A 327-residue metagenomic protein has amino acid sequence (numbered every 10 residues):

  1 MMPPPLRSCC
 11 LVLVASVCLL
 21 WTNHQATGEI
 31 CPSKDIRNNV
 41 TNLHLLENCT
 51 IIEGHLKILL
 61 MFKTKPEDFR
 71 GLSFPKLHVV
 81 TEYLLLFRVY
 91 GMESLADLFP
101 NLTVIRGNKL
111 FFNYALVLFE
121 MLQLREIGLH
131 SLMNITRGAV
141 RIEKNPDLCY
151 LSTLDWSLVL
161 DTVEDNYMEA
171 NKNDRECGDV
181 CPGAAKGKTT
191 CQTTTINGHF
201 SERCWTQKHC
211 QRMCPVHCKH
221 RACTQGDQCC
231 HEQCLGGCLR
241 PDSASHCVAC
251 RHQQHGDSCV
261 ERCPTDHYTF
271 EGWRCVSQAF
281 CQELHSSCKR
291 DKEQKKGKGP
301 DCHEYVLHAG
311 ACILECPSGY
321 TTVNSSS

Functional and structural regions predicted by a protein language model:
M1-P5: N-terminal secretory signal peptides that target proteins for export/translocation
L6-H24: Cleavable N-terminal signal peptides of Sec/SRP-targeted secreted and luminal proteins
C18-L46, K57, F69-L72, V79-L85 (+7 more regions): Disulfide-rich, cysteine-dense extracellular ectodomains and adjacent flexible linkers of secreted and cell-surface
D97: Amphipathic hydrophobic-ligand
